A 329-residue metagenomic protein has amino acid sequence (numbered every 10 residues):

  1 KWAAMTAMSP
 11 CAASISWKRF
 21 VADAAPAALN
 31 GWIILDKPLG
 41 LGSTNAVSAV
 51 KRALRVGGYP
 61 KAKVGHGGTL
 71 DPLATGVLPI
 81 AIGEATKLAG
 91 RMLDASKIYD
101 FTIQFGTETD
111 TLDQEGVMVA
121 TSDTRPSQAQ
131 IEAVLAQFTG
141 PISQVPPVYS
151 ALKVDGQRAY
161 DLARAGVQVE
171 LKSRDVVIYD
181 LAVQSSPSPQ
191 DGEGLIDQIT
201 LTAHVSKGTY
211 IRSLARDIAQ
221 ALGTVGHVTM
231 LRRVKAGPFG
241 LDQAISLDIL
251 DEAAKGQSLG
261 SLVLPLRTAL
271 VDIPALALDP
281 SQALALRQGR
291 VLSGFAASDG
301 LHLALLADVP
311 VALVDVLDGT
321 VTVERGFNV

Functional and structural regions predicted by a protein language model:
T6-S9: Alpha-helix boundary/capping motif
C11-Y59, K63-L73, L135, P187 (+1 more regions): Accessory RNA 3′-end/elbow-binding domains used by RNA modification enzymes
K63-L93, V148, D161-A165: Glycine/acidic-rich beta-strand-loop module
I80, F101, G156, L214 (+2 more regions): Residue-level signal for inorganic ion chemistry
A89-V145: Acidic, low-complexity central loop/insert segments
S150, V154-S173, I178: Extended alpha-helical targeting/anchoring segments, especially N-terminal organellar/secretory targeting helices
A151, R158, A163, D197-F239: Pseudouridine synthase
D175-I199: Helix-hairpin-helix/helix-loop-helix acidic hairpins
